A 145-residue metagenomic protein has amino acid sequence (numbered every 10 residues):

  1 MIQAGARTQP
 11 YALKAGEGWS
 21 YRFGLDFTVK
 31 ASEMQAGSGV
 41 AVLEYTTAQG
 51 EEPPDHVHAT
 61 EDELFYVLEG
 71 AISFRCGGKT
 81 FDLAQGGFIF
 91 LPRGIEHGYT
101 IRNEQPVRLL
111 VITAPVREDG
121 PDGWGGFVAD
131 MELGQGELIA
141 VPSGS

Functional and structural regions predicted by a protein language model:
M1-V40, L133-S145: A short, N-terminal "cap"/entry segment at the start of jelly-roll beta-barrel domains of the cupin/DSBH fold
A12-K14, G18, Q35, A71 (+1 more regions): Short acidic-glycine-tyrosine-enriched beta hairpin
V29, L43-H58: Conserved short histidine dyad/triad with adjacent acidic residue
G39-V40, H58-A59, R102-N103: Short glycine/proline-enriched turns and hinge-like loops at secondary-structure junctions
Q49, T60, K79, I95-E96 (+1 more regions): A generic "binding-loop/recognition-motif" signal
E51-P53, F65, G70-R75: Short beta-strand segments in beta-sandwich/barrel cores
D55, F74-R75, L91, H97-E104 (+1 more regions): Short beta-strand His + acidic residue motifs that chelate non-heme Fe in jelly-roll/DSBH and cupin folds
R102-S145: Double-stranded beta-helix
